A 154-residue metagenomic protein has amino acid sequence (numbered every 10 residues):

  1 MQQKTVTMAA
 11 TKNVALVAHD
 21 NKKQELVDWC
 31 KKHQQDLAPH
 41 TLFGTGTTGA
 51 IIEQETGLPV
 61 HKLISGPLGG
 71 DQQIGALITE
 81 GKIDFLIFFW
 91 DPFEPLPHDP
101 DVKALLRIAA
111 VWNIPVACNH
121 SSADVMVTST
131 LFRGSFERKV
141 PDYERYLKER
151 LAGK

Functional and structural regions predicted by a protein language model:
E25-Q34: Histidine-anchored nucleotide/phosphate-binding helix
P39-T48: Short internal beta-strands
T41-L42, L58-G69, E137-V140: Short hydrophobic/aromatic-enriched beta-strand-loop microsegments
L42, L106-M126: Short, acidic/small-residue loops that bind anionic groups at enzyme active sites
D71-V111: Mid-chain, well-packed structural core segment of small domains
S121-G153: Short, glycine-/small-residue-rich phosphate/pyrophosphate-handling segment
